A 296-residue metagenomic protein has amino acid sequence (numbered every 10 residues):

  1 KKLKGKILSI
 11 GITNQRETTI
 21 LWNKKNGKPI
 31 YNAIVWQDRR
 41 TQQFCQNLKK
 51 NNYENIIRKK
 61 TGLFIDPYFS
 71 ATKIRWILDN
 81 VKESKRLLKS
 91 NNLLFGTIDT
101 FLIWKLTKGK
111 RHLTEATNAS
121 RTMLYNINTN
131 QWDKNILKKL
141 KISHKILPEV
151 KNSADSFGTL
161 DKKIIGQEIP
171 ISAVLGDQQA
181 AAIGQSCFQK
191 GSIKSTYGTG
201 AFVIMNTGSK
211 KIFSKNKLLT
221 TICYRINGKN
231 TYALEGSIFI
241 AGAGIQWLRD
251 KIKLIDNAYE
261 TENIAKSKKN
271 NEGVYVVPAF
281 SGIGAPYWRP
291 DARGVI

Functional and structural regions predicted by a protein language model:
K1, Q15-E17, W22-K25, K73 (+3 more regions): N-terminally biased helix-coil "hinge/interface" segments that flank
K1-Y31, Q43, N55, K59 (+2 more regions): N-terminal glycine/serine-rich phosphate-binding loop of ATP-dependent small-molecule kinases, especially carbohydrate
K2, K141-K145, L254: Helix N-cap/coil-helix junction residues
I30-Y31, T117-L124: Glycine-rich phosphate-binding loop of ATP-grasp-fold ATP-dependent ligases
D38: Carbohydrate-associated surface elements
Q42, K49-L63, P67-H112, M123-K134 (+2 more regions): Active-site core segments that coordinate phosphate-bearing ligands/cofactors across diverse enzyme families
E149-S156: Gly/charged, well-structured mid-domain segments that form the phosphate/adenylate-handling core of ATP-dependent
